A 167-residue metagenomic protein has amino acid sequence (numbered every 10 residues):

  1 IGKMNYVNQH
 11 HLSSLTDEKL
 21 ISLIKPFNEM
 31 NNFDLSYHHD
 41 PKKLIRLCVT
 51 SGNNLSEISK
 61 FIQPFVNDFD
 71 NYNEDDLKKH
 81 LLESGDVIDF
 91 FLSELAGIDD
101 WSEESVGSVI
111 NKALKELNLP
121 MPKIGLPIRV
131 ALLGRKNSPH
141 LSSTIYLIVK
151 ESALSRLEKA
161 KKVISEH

Functional and structural regions predicted by a protein language model:
I1-F33, N111, T144-H167: Non-catalytic terminal extensions that flank enzyme cores
I1-H10, V49-N53, L119, V130-R135: Core structural elements
G2-N5, E18, K42, R46 (+3 more regions): Non-catalytic, well-ordered alpha-helical scaffold segments
Q9-S13, F33-S36, D99, E116 (+3 more regions): Amphipathic alpha-helical interaction elements
H10-H11, H38-H39, H80, H140 (+1 more regions): Histidine (H) residue identity feature
S13-D17, S56-S59, G134-L141: Short helix-capping/linker segments at secondary-structure and domain boundaries
T16-L119: Small-residue-rich helix-loop
E104-S165: Charged substrate- and nucleic-acid-binding regions of tRNA-handling and nucleotidyl-transfer enzymes, centered on
